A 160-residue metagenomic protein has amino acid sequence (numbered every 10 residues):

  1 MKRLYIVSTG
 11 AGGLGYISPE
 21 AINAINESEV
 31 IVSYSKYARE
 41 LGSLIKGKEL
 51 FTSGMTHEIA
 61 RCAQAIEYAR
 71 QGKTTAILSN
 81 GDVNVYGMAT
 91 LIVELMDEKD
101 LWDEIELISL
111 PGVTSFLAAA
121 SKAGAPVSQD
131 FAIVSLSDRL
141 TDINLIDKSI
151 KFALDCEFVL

Functional and structural regions predicted by a protein language model:
M1-L110: Class I S-adenosyl-L-methionine
G13, G87-F158: Class I SAM-dependent methyltransferase SAM-binding "motif I" and its flanking Rossmann-like core
